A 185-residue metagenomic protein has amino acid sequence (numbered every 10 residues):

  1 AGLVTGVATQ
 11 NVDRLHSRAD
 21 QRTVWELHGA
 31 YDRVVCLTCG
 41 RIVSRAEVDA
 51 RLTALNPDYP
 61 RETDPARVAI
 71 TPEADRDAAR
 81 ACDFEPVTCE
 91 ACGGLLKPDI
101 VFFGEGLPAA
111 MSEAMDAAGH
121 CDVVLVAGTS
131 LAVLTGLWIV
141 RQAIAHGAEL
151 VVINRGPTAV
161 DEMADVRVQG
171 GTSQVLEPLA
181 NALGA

Functional and structural regions predicted by a protein language model:
A1-A185: Conserved catalytic alpha/beta core of Sir2/sirtuin-type deacylases, generalized to analogous enzyme cores that bind
